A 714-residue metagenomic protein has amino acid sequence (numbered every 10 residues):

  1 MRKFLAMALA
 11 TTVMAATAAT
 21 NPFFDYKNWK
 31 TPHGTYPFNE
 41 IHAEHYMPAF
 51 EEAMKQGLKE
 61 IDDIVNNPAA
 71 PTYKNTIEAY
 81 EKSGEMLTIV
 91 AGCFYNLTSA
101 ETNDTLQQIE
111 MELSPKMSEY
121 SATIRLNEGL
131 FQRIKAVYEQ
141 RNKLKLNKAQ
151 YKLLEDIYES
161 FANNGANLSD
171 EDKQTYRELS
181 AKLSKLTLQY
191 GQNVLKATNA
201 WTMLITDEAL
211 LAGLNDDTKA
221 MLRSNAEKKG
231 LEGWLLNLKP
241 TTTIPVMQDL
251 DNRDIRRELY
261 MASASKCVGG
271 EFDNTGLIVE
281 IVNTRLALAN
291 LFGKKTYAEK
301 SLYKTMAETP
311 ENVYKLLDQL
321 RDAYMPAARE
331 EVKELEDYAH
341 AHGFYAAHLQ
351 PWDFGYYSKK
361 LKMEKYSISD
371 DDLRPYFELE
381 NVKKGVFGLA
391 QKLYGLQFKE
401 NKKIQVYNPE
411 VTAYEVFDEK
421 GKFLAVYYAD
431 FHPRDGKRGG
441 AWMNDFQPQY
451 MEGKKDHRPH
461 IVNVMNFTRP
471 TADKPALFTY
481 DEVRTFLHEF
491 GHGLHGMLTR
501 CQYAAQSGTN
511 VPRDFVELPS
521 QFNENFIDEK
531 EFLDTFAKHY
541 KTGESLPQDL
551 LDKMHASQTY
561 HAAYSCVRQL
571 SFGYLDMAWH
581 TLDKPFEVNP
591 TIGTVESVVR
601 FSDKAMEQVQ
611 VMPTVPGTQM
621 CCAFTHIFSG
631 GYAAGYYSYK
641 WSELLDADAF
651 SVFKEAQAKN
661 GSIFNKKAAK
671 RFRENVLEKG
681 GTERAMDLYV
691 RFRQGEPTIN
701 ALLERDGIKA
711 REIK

Functional and structural regions predicted by a protein language model:
M1-F4: Positively charged n-region of N-terminal signal peptides that target proteins for export
A10-A18: Hydrophobic h-region of N-terminal signal peptides that target proteins for export in Gram-negative bacteria
M14, K55, K59, D63-A70 (+24 more regions): Intrinsically disordered or highly flexible coil/loop and linker segments, enriched in small and charged/polar residues
A19-H42, E52, A212-G213, G233 (+9 more regions): C-terminal, non-catalytic "cap/extension" segments appended to globular domains
A19-L214, T218, F653, G661 (+1 more regions): N-terminal helix-rich structural modules
W29-H45, F94-L113, A136-E178, N237-G276 (+6 more regions): Short His/Asp/Glu-rich catalytic/ion-coordination signatures at enzyme active sites or charged loops
L153, K185, Q192, K196-N237 (+7 more regions): Active-site-proximal, well-structured secondary-structure segments within enzyme catalytic domains
T468-L487: Short pre-active-site segment immediately N-terminal to the catalytic Zn-binding motif
